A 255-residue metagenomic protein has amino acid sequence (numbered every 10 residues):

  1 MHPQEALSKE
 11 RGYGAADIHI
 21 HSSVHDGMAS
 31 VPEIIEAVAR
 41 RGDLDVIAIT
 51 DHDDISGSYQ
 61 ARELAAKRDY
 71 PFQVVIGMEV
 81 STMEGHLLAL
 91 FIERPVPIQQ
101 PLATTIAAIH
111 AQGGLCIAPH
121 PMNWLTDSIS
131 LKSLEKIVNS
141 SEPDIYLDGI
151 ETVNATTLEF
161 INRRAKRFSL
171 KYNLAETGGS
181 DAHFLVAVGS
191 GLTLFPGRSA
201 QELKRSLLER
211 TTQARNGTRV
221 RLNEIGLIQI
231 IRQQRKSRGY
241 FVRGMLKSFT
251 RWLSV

Functional and structural regions predicted by a protein language model:
M1-I18, S22-R40, S56-R62, K67-D69 (+3 more regions): Charged catalytic cores and adjacent phosphate/nucleic-acid-binding surfaces used for phosphate/nucleic-acid chemistry
D45-V46, G149: Residues at the N-termini of beta-strands
I49-H52, A118, T152-A155: Conserved beta-strand positions
P71, Q112-I117: Short beta-strand/loop segments at the ligand-binding rim of alpha/beta enzyme cores
G77: Substrate-binding cleft of extracellular glycoside hydrolase catalytic domains
I117-D127: Aromatic-lined carbohydrate-recognition surfaces of secreted/lumenal glycan-active proteins
